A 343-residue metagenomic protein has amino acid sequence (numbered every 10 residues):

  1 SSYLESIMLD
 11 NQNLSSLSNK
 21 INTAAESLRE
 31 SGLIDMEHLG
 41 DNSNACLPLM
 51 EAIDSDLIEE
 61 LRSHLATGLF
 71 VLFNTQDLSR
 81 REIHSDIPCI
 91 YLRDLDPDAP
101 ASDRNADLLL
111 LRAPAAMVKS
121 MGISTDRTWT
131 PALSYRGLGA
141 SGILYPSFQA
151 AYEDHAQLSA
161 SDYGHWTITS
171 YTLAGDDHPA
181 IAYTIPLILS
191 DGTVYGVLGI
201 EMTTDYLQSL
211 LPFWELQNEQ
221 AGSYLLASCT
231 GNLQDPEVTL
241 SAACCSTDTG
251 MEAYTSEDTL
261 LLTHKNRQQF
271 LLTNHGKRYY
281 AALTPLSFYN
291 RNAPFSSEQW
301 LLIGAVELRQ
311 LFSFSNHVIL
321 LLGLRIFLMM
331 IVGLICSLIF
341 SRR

Functional and structural regions predicted by a protein language model:
S1-A52, D56, L65-T67: Juxtamembrane extracytoplasmic/periplasmic/luminal helical "stalk" adjacent to the first N-terminal
L33-I34, R80-S85, F314: Short, solvent-exposed loop/turn and secondary-structure capping segments
A52-E59, V197-A243: Solvent-exposed, extracytoplasmic
G68-S79, R93, A150-Y171, E298 (+1 more regions): Tryptophan-centric aromatic hotspots in well-structured domains and transmembrane helices
F73-S134, S228-T239: GAF sensory/regulatory domain recognition with acknowledged cross-activation on helical regulatory dimers
L110-G199: Extracytoplasmic/periplasmic ligand-binding sensor regions of membrane-associated signaling proteins
D177-L189, T193-G199, T247-L322: Extracellular/periplasmic juxtamembrane segments that couple receptor/chemosensory ectodomains to their
L321, R325, M329-R343: Cytosolic-side ends of inner-membrane transmembrane helices, especially those that anchor bacterial signal-transduction
